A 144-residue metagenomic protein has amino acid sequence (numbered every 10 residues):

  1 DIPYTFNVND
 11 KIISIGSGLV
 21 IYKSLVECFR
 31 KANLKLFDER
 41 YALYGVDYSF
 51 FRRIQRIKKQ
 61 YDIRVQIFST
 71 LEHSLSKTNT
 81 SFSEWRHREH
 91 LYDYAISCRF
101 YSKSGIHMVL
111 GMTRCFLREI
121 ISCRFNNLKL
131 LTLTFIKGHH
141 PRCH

Functional and structural regions predicted by a protein language model:
D1-I12, G16, S24: Short, flexible, basic/aromatic active-site loop/helix in glycosyltransferases
S14, L19, S24-R30, E39-I67: A short, conserved alpha-helix in the catalytic core of glycosyltransferases
A42-Y44, I63-E84, D93-S97: Active-site donor/metal-binding and catalytic loop motifs of nucleotide-sugar-dependent glycosylation enzymes
T80-H107, L130-R142: Catalytic core of nucleotide-sugar-dependent glycosyltransferases
M108-F116: Central hydrophobic cores of alpha-helical transmembrane segments in multi-pass integral membrane proteins
C123-L128: Short coil/turn connectors between adjacent alpha-helices in alpha-solenoid helical repeat scaffolds
